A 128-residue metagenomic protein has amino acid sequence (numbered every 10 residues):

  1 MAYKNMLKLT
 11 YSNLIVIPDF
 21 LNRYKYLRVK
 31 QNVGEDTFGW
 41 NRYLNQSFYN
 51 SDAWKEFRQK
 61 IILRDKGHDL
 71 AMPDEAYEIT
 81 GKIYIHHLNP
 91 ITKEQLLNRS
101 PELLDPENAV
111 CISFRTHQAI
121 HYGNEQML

Functional and structural regions predicted by a protein language model:
M1, V33, L63, T92 (+1 more regions): Intrinsically disordered, low-complexity segments enriched in polar/charged small residues
M1-E56, P73-I79, L128: A boundary/linker detector
S51-D52, F57, D65, I91-E94 (+1 more regions): Surface-exposed loop/turn and secondary-structure junction residues enriched for glycine/proline
A53-H86, S113-R115: Short cysteine-rich loop/turn motifs with clustered Cys
P73-C111, Y122-M127: Histidine-centered nuclease catalytic patch
Q118-A119: Conserved SAM-binding loop
